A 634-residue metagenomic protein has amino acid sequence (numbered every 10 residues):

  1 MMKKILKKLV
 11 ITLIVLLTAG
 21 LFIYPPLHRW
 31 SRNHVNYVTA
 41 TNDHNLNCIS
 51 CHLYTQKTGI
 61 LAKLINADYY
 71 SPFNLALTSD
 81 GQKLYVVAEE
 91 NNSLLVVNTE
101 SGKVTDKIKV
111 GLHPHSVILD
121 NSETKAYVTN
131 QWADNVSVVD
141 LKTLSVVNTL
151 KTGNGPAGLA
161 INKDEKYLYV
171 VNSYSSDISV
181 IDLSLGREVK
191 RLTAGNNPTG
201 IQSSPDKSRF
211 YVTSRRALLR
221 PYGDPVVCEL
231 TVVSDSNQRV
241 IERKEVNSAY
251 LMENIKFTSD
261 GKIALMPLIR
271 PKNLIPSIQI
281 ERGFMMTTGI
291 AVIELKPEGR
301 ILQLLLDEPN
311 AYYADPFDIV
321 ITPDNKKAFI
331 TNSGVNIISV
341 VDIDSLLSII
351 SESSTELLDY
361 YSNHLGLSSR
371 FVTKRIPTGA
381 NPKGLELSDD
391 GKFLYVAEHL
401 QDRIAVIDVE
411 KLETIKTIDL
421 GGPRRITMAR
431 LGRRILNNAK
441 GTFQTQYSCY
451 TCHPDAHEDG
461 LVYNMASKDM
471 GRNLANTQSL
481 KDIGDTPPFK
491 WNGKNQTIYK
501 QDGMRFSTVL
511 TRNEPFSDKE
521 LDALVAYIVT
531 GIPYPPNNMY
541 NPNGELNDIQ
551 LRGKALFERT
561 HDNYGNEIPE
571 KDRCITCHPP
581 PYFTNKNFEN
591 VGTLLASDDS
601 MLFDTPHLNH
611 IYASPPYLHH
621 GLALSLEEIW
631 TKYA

Functional and structural regions predicted by a protein language model:
L16-P72, A76, T287, V335 (+4 more regions): Short sequence/structural segments immediately N-terminal
I60-N66, K103-I108, S145-L150, R187-L192 (+4 more regions): A short beta-strand motif characteristic of beta-propeller blades
A62-N92, A314: Beta-strand-rich domains and repeat architectures in extracellular enzymes and scaffolds, especially beta-propellers
D68-Y69, T213, A217, Q238-E242 (+3 more regions): Periplasmic c-type cytochrome electron-transfer domains
S79-D80, N121-E123, K163-D164, P205-D206 (+3 more regions): Residue-level detector of Asp-centered blade-edge/turn motifs that repeat once per structural unit in beta-propeller
N98-G102, D140-L144, D182-G186, S234-Q238 (+3 more regions): Short loop/turn segments that connect beta-strands within beta-propeller blades
